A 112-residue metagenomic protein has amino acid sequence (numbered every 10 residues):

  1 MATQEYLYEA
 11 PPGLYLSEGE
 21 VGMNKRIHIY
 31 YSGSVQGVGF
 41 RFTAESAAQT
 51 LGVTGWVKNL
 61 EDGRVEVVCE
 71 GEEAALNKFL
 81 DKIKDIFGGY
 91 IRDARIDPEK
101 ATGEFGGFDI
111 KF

Functional and structural regions predicted by a protein language model:
A2-F112: Intrinsically disordered, low-complexity, mixed-charge
